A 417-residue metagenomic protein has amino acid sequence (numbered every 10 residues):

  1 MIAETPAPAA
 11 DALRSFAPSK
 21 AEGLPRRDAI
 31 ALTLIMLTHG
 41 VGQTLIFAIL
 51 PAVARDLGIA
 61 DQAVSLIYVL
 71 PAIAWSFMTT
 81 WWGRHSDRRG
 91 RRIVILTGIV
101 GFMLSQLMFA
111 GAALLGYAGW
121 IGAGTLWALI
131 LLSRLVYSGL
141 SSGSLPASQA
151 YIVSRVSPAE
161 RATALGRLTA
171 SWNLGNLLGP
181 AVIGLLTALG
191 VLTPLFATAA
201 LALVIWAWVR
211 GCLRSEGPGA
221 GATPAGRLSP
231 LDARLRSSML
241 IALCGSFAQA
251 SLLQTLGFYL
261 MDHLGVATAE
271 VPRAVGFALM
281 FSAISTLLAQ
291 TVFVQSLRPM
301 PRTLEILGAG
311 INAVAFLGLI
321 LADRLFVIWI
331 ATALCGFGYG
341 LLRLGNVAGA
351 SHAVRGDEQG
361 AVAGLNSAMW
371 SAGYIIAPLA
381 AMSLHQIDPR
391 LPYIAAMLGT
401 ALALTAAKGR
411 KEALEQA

Functional and structural regions predicted by a protein language model:
P8-R26, L213-I241: Juxtamembrane intracellular "pre-TM" segments in multi-pass secondary transporters
E22-A72, S237-I241, G245-G265, V271: Helix-loop boundary and gating motifs at the non-cytosolic
L37, G119-G143, L243, V327-L341: Hydrophobic core of transmembrane alpha-helices in multi-pass small-molecule transporters, especially MFS/SLC-type
L50, G143-V156, L341-V354: Intracellular juxtamembrane helix-capping segments at the cytosolic ends of symmetry-related transmembrane helices
M78-R91, L288-P301, H385: Helix-to-loop junctions at the C-terminal end of transmembrane segments in multipass secondary transporters
V100-A123, I311-D323: C-terminal ends and interior cores of transmembrane alpha-helices in multi-pass membrane transporters/permeases
S133-W172: Cytoplasmic helix-loop-helix junction between adjacent transmembrane helices in 12-TM secondary transporters
P301-N346: C-terminal transmembrane helical hairpin of 12-TM major facilitator-type secondary transporters
